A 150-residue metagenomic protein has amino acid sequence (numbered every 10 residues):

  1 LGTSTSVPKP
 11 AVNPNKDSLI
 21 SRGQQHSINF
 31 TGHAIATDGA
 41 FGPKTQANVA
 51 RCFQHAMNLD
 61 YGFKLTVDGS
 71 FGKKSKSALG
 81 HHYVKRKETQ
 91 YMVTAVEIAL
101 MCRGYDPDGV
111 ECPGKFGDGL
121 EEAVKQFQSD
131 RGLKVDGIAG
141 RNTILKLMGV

Functional and structural regions predicted by a protein language model:
L1-V150: Cell-envelope/ECM-targeting effectors and their regulatory/trafficking segments
